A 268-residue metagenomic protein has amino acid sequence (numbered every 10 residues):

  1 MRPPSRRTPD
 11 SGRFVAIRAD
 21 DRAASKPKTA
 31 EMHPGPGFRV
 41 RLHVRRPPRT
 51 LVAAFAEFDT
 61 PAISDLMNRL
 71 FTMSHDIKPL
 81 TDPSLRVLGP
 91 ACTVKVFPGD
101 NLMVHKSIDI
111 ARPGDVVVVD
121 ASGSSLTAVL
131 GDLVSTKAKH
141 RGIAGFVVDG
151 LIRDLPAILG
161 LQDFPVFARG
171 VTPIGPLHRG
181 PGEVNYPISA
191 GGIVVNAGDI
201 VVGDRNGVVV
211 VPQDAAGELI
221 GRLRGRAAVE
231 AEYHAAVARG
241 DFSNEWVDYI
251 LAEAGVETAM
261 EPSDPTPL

Functional and structural regions predicted by a protein language model:
F14-A197, V211-L268: Feature captures the catalytic cores and cofactor-binding loops of soluble hydro-lyases/lyases that act on carboxylate
V201: C-terminal binding/interaction regions
